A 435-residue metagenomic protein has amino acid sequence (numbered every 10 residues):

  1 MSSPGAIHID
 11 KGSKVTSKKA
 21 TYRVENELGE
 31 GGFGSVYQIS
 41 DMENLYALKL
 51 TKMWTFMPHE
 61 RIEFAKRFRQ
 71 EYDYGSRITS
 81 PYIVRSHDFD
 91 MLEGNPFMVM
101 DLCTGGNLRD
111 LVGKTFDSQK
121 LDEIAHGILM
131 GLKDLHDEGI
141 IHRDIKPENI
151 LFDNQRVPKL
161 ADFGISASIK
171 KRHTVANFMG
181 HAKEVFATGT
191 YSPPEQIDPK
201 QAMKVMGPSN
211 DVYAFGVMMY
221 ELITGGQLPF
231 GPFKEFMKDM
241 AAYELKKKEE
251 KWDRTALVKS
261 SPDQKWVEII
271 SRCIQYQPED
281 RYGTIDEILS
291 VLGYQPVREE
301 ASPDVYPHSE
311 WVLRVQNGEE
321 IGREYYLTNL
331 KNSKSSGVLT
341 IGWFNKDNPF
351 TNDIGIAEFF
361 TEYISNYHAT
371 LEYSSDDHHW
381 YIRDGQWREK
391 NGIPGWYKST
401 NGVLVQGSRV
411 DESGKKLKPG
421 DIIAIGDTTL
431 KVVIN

Functional and structural regions predicted by a protein language model:
E25-G31, V36: Protein kinase glycine-rich loop
P58-R77: AlphaC helix of the eukaryotic protein kinase fold
F89: Activation-segment/catalytic-loop signature of the eukaryotic protein kinase fold
E93-N107, L111: Conserved short submotifs of the Hanks-type protein kinase catalytic core that shape the nucleotide-binding pocket
I124-A125: Activation segment signature within eukaryotic-like protein kinase domains
M130-I140: Protein kinase catalytic-loop region centered on the HRD/HxD motif
D286-Y363, E372-D377, K418-P419, T428-N435: Intrinsically disordered, low-complexity acidic Ser/Thr-rich regulatory segments
I341, D377-H379, R383-D384, E389-N435: C-terminal boundary/linker segments immediately following FHA domains
